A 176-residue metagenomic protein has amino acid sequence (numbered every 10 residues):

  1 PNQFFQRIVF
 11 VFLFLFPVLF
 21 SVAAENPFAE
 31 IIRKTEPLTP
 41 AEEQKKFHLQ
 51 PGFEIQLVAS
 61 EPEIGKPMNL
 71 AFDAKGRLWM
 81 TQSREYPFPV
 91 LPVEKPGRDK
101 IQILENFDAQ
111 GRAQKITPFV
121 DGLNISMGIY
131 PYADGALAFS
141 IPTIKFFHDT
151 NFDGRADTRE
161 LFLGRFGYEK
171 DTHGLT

Functional and structural regions predicted by a protein language model:
P1-Q6: N-terminal secretory signal peptides that target proteins for export/translocation
I8-S21: Bacterial N-terminal signal peptides
A23-T176: Beta-propeller domains with acidic blade repeats across secreted/periplasmic ectodomains and cytosolic WD/CNH propellers
